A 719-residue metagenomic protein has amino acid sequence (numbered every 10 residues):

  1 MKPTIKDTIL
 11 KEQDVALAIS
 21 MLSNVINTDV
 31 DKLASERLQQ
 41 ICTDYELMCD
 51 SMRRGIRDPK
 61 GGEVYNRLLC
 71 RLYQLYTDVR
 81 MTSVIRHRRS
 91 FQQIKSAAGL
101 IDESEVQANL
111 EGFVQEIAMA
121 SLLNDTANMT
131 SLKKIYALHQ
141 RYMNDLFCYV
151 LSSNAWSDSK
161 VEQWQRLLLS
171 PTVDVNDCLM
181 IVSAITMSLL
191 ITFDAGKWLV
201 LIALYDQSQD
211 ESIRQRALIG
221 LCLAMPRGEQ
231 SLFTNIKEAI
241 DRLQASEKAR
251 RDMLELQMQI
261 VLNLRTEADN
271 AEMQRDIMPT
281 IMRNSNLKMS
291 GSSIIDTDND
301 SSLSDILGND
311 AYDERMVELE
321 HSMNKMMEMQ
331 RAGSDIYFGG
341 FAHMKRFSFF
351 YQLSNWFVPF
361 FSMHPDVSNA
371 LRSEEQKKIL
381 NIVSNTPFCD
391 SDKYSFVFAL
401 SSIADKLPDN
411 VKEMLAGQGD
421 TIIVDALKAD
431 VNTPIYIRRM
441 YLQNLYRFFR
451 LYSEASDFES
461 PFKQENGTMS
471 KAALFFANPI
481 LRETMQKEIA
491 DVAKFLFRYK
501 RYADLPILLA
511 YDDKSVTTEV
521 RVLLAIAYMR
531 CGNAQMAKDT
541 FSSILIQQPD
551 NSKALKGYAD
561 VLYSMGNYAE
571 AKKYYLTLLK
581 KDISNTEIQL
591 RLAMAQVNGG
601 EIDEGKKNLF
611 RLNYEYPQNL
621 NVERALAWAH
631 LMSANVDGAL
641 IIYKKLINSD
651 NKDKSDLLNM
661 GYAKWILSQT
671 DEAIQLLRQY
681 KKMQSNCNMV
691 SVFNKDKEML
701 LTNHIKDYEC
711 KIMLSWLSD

Functional and structural regions predicted by a protein language model:
C222-S246, Y662-N688, M713-S718: TPR/TPR-like (Sel1-like) alpha-helical repeat modules
N355-K553, G557-D560: Alpha-solenoid helical-repeat scaffolds
N686-D719: Terminal, low-structured helical/coil segments at or just beyond the last alpha-helical repeat
